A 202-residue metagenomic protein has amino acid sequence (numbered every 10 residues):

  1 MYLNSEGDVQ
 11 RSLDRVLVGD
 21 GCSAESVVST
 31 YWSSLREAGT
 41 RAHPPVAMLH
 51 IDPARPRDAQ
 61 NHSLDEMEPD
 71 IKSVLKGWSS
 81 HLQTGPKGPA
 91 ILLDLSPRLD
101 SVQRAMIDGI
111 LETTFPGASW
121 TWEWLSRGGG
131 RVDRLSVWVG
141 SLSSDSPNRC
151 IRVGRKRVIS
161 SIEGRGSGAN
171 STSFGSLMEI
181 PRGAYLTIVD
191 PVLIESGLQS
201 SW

Functional and structural regions predicted by a protein language model:
Y2-V46: S-adenosyl-L-methionine
W32-R36, A42-V46, H50-W202: Class I S-adenosyl-L-methionine
